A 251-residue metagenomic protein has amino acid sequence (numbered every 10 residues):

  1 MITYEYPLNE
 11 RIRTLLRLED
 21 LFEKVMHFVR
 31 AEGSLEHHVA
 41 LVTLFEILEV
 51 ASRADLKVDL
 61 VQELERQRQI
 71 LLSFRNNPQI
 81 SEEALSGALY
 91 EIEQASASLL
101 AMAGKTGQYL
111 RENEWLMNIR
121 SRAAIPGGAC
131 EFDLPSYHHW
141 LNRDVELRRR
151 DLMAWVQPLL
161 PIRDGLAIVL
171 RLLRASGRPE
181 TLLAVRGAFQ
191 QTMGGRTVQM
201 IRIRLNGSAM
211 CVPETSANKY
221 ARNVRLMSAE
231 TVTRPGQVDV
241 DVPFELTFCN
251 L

Functional and structural regions predicted by a protein language model:
I2-Q62: N-terminal ordered "arm"
P7, R11, L60, P78-S81 (+3 more regions): Intrinsic-disorder-associated interaction segments
P7-R11, L60, L182-A188, N206-G207: A broad, low-specificity signal for short, low-complexity segments enriched in glycine/proline and polar/charged
E10-R13, R17-D20, K24, V39-V42 (+7 more regions): Charged, amphipathic alpha-helical oligomerization/scaffolding segments
S34-H37, E82, L152, L159: Conserved phosphate/pyrophosphate-binding and hydrolysis machinery centered on Walker-type P-loop NTPases, extending
S52-E114: Hydrophobic/aromatic-rich structural module bridging two neighboring secondary-structure elements via a short loop
A95-I201: Charged, well-structured binding/catalytic surfaces in domain cores that contact anionic ligands
Q199-L251: Extended, charged low-complexity segments that frequently continue into or abut oligomerization scaffolds
